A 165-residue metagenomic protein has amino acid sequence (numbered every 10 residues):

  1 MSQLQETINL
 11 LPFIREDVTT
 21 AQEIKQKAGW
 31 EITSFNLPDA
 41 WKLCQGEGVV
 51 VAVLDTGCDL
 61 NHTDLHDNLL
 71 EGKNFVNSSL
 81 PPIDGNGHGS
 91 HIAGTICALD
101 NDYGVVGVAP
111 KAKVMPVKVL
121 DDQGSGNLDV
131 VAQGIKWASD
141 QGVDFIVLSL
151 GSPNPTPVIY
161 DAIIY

Functional and structural regions predicted by a protein language model:
M1-A28, P38: Autoinhibitory propeptides
E23, K27-A28, Q45, V49 (+2 more regions): Loop-rich non-cytosolic ectodomains and luminal regions
G29-F35, Q123-G126: Short, exposed beta-strand "edge-strand" segments with a Pro/Gly-rich flavor and a Y/T-containing core
I32-N36, D100, V158: Short, conserved clusters of charged catalytic residues that mark active-site and nucleotide-handling motifs
I32-S78: Acidic-leg catalytic submotif of subtilisin-like serine proteases
A40, P155-Y165: Catalytic-core regions built around general acid/base machinery
T56, L69, N77-P157: Subtilisin-like peptidase catalytic core
